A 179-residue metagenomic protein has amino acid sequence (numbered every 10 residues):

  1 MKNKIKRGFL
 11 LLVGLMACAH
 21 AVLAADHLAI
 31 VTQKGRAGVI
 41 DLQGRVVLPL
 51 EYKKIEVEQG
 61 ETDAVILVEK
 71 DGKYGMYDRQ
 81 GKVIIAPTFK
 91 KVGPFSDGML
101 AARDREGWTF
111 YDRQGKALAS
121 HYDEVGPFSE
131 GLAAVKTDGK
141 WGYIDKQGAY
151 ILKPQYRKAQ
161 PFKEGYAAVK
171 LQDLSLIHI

Functional and structural regions predicted by a protein language model:
M1-L10: Bacterial N-terminal signal peptides that target proteins for export
L11-A19: Bacterial N-terminal signal peptides
L23-L176: Residue-level detector of conserved, function-critical positions
